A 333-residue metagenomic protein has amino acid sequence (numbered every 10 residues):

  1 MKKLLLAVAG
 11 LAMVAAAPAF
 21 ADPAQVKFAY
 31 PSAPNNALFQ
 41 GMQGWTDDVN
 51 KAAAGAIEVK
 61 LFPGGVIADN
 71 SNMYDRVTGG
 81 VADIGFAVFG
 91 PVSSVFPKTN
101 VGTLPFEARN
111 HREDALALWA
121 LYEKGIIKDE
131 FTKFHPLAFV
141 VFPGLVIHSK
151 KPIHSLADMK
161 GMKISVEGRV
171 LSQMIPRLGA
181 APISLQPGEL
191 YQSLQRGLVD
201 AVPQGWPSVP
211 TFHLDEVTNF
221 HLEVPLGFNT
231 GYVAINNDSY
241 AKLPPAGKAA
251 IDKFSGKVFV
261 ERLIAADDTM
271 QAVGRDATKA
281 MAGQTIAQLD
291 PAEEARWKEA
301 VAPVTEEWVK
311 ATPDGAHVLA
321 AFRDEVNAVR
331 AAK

Functional and structural regions predicted by a protein language model:
M1-L4: Positively charged n-region of N-terminal signal peptides that target proteins for export
G10, A21-E113, Y122-K124, D129-K333: N-terminal secretory/targeting leader peptides
V14-P18: N-terminal signal peptide c-region/cleavage motif recognized by signal peptidases
L116: A solvent-exposed, acidic/Ser-Thr-rich amphipathic alpha-helical stretch
